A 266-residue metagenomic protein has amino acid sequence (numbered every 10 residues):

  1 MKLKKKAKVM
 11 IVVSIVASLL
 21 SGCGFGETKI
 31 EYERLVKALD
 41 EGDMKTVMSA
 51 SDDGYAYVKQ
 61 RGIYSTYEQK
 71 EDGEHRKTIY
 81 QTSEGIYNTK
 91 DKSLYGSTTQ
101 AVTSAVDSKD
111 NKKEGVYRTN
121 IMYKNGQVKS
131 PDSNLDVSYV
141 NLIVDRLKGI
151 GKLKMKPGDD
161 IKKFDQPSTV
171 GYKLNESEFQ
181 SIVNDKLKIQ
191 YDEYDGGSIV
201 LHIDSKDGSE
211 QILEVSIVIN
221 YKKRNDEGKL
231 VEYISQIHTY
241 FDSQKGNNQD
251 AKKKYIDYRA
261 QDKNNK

Functional and structural regions predicted by a protein language model:
M1-C23: Sec-dependent bacterial lipoprotein signal peptides
S21-Y64, K253-K266: N-terminal leader/targeting segments and the immediate start of mature chains
M44-Y57, Y87-S93, K163, K206-L213: Edge/loop elements at the starts and ends of beta-strands within beta-rich repeat scaffolds
Q60-K70, A101-T103, G171-S181, S216-K222: Generic short beta-strand segments
S65-R76, A105-D110, E178-Y191, N225-G228: Flexible, membrane-facing loop/turn or short amphipathic-helix motifs that contact lipid bilayers or gate lipid-binding
Y80-D136: An acidic-aromatic
N134-E214: Short helix-loop boundary/capping segments
Q180-I256: Gly/Pro-enriched, hydrophobic low-complexity segments that function as extracytoplasmic propeptides/linkers
